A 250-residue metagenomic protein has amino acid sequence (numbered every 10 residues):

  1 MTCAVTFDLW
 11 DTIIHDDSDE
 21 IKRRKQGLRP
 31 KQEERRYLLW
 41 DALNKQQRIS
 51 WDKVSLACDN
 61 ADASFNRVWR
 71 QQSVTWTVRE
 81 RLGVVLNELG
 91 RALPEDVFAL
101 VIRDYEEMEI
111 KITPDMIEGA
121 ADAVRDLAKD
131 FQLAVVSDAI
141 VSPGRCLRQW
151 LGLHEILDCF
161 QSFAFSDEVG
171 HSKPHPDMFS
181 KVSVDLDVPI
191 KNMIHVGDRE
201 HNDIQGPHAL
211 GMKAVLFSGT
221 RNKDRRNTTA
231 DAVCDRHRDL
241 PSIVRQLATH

Functional and structural regions predicted by a protein language model:
M1-V5, L9, P30, D41 (+4 more regions): Asp-based, Mg2+/Mn2+-dependent phosphohydrolase catalytic module
I13-I14: Hydrophobic "anchor" residues
D17-V68: Conserved phosphoryl-transfer catalytic core
K31-L39, S55-D62, L82, V101-E109 (+3 more regions): Hydrophobic alpha-helical core bundles mediating ligand binding, dimerization, or RNAP-core interactions
E34-R48, W76-A92, E155: Helix-loop "lid/cap" segments that line or gate small-molecule binding pockets
N44-C58, N87-I102, D158-F160: Short, surface-exposed acidic
A63-W76, E107-E118, S172-M178, A209-K213: Short amphipathic alpha-helical segments at helix boundaries and their inter-helical linkers
S73-E80, E107-A134, R145: Short, acidic loop-to-helix structural element flanking the phosphoryl-transfer center in phosphate-processing enzymes
